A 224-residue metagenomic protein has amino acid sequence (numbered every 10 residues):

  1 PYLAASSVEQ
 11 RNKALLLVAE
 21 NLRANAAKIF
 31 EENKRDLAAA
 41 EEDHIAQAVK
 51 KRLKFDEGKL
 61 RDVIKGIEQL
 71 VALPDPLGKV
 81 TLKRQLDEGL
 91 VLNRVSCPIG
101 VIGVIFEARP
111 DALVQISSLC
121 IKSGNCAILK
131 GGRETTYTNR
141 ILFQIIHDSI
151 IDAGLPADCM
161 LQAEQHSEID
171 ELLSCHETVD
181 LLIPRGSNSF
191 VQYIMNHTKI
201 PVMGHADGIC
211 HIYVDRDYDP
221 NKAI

Functional and structural regions predicted by a protein language model:
P1-V91: N-terminal Rossmann-like NAD(P)+-binding subdomain of aldehyde/semialdehyde dehydrogenases
D56, I64, D87, V91-R94 (+1 more regions): A structured beta-alpha segment of the ubiquitous adenosine-cofactor-binding alpha/beta core
K79, L129-K130, L161-E164, I183-G186 (+1 more regions): General beta-strand structural signal in soluble alpha/beta enzymes
K83-A127, G132-L142: Substrate-binding/gating loop at the entrance of the active-site cleft, primarily in PLP-dependent aminotransferase-like
A108-D111, Q115-C126, I141, I145 (+1 more regions): ALDH superfamily catalytic-core signature
H147-Q162: A glycine-rich helix N-cap at a beta->alpha junction
L172-L181, S187-V191, N196, P220: Active-site/ligand-binding-proximal alpha/beta "capping" segment
